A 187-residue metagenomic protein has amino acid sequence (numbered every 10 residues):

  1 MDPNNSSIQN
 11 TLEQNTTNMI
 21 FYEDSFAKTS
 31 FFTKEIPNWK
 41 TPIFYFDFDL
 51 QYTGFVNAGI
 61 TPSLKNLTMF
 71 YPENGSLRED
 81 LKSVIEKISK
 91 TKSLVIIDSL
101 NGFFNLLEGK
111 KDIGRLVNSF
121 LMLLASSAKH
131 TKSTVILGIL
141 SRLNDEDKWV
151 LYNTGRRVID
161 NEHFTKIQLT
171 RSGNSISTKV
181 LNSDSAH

Functional and structural regions predicted by a protein language model:
M1-L50: Glycine-rich P-loop/Walker A and Walker A-like loops and their local beta1-loop-alpha1 context in P-loop NTPases
N18-I20, F44-F46, T68-F70, I136 (+1 more regions): Hydrophobic/aromatic beta-strand patches that form the interior of the parallel beta-sheet core in alpha/beta enzyme
W39, S63, D160-H163: Short, structured coil segments at secondary-structure junctions
F44-K111: Conserved inter-motif catalytic segment of the P-loop NTP-binding fold
N66, T91-L94, A128-I139: Loop/turn-to-beta-strand initiation segments
E86, M122-H130: Preference for well-ordered, secondary-structure-rich cores of eukaryotic proteins
K110-M122, V150-T154: Substrate-gripping "pore-loop 1 plus following alpha2 helix"
H130-H187: Phosphate-binding/switch region of NTP-binding enzymes
